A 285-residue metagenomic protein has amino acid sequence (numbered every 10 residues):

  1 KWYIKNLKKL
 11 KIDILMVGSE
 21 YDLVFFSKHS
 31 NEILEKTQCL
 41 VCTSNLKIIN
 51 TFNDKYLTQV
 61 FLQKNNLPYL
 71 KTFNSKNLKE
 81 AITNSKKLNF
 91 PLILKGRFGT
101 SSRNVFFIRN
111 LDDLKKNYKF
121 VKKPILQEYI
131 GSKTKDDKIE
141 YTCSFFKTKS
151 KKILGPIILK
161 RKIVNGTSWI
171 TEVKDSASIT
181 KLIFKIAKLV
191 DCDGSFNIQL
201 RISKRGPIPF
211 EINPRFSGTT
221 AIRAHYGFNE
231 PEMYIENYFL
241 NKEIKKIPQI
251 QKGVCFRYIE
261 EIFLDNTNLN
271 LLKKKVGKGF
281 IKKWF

Functional and structural regions predicted by a protein language model:
K1-N74: Conserved N-proximal alpha/beta basic substrate-recognition cap immediately N-terminal to, or forming the N-lobe
F25-K28, R103-V105, D136, A221: Short glycine-/acidic-enriched loop or helix-start segments at secondary-structure transitions that form or flank
L62-Q63, S85-R103, K122-K135: ATP-grasp fold ATP-binding core
A81, E232, E236-F285: Peripheral (often C-terminal) accessory segments that flank ATP-dependent C-N-forming ligase machineries
S102, I163-E172, N213-G227: Glycine-rich phosphate/pyrophosphate-binding beta-alpha loops
R109-V190, R201-I202, G206-I208: Phosphate-binding site of ATP-dependent enzymes
K188-H225: Conserved metal-phosphate-binding beta-hairpin within the catalytic cores of diverse ATP-dependent phosphoryl-transfer
